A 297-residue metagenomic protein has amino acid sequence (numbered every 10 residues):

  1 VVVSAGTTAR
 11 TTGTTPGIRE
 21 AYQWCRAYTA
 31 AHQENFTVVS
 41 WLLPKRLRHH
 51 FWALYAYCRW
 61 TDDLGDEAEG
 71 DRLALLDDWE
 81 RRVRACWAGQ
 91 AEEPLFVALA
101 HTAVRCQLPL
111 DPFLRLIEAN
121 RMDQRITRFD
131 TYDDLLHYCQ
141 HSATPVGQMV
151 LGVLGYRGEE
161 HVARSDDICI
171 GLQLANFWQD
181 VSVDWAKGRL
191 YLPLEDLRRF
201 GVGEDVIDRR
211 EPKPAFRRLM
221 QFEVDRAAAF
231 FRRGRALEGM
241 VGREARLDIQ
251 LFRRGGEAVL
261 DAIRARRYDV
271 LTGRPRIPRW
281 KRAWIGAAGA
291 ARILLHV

Functional and structural regions predicted by a protein language model:
V1-Q173, W178, S182-V297: Catalytic cores of Mg2+-dependent Asp-rich isoprenoid enzymes
